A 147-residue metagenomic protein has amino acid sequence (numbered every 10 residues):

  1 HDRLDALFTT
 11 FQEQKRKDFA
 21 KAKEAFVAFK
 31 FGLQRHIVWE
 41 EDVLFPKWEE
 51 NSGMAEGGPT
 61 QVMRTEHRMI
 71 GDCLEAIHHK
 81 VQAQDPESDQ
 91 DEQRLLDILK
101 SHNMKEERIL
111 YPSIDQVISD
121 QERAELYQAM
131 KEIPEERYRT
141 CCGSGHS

Functional and structural regions predicted by a protein language model:
H1-S147: Small-residue-biased structural context
